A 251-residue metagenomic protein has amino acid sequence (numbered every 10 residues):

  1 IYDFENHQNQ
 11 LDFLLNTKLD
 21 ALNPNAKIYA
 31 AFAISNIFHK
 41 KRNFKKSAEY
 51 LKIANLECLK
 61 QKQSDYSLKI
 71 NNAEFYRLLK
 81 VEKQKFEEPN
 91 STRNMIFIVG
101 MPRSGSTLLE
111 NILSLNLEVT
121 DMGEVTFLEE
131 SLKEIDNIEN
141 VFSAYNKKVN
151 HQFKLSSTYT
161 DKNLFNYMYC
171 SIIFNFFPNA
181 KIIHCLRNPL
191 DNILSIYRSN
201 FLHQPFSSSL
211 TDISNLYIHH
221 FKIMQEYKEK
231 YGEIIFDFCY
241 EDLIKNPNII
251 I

Functional and structural regions predicted by a protein language model:
I1-K154: Alpha-helical solenoid repeat scaffolds of the TPR/TPR-like class and their adjacent stem/linker regions that mediate
N116-M122, F127-I135, K154-I251: PAPS-dependent sulfotransferase catalytic domain
